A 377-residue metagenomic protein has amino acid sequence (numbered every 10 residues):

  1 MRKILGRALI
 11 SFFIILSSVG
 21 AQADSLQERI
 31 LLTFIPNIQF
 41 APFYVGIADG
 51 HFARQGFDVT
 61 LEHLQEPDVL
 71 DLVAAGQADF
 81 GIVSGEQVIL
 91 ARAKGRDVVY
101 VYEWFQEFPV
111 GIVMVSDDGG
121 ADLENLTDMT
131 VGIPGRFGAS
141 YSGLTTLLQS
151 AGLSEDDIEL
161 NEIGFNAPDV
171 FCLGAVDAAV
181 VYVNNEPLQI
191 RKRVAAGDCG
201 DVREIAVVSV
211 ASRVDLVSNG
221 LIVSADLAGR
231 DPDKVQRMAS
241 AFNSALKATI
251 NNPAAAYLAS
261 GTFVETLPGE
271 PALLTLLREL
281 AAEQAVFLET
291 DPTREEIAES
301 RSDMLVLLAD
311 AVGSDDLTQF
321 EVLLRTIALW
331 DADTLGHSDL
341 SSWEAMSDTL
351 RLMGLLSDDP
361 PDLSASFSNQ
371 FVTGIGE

Functional and structural regions predicted by a protein language model:
M1-L9: Bacterial N-terminal signal peptides that target proteins for export
A8-S17: Bacterial N-terminal signal peptides
A23-Q55, R325-D331, G336, L340-E377: N-terminal hydrophobic or amphipathic helices and topogenic motifs
D24-G164, P168-L173, D177-N184, V202-D215: Short, glycine-/small- and polar/acidic-enriched structural segments that line small-molecule recognition paths
T60, P67-D68, V207-V210, T275-A282 (+1 more regions): Short linear loop/turn motifs
E86-Q87, N166-A285: Pocket-lining segment of extracytoplasmic ligand-binding domains
Y100, L160, T249-S260, P360-D362: Surface-exposed patches in mature extracellular/periplasmic domains of secreted proteins
R230-L355: Secondary-structure end/capping motifs
